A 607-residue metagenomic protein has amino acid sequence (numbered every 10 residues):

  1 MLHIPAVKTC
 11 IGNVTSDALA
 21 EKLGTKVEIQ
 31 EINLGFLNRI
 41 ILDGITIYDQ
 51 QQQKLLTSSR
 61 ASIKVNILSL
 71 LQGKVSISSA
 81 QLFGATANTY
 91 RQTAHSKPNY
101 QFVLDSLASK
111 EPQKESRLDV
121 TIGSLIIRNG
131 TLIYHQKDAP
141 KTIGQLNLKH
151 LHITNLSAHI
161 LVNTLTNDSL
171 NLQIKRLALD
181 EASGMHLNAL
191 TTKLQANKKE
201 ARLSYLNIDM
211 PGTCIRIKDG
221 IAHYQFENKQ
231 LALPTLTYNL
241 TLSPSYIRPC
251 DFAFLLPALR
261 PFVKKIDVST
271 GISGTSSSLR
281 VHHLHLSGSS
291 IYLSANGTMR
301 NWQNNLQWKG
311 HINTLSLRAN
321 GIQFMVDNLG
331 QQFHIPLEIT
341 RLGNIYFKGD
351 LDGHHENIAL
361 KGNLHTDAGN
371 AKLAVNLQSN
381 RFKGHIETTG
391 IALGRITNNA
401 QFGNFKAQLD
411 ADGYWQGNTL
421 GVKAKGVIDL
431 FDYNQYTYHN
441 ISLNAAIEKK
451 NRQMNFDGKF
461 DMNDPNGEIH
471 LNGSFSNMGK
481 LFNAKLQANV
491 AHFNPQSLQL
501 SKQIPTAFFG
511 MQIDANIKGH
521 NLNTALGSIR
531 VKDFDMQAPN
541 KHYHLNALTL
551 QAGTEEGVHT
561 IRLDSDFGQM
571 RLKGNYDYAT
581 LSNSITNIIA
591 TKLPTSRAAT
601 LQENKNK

Functional and structural regions predicted by a protein language model:
M1-L23, T86: N-terminal type II signal-anchor transmembrane helix that functions as the membrane-insertion/stop-transfer segment
E21-G44: Short extracytoplasmic
L23-T25, G44-S169, I174-L179, M185-A189 (+5 more regions): Secondary-structure transition motifs
G44, V65-I67, G84, R91 (+20 more regions): Residues on the solvent-exposed faces and adjacent turns of beta-rich solenoids used to engage binding targets
Q51-V65, A139-S157, A182-K193, K199 (+13 more regions): Amphipathic hydrophobic-ligand
N88-Y90, I133-H135, A178-D180, Y246-C250 (+12 more regions): Gram-negative outer-membrane beta-barrel proteins
I174-L177, A201-N207, S278-L286, H355-H365 (+5 more regions): Transmembrane beta-strand segments that form the barrel wall of outer-membrane beta-barrel proteins
